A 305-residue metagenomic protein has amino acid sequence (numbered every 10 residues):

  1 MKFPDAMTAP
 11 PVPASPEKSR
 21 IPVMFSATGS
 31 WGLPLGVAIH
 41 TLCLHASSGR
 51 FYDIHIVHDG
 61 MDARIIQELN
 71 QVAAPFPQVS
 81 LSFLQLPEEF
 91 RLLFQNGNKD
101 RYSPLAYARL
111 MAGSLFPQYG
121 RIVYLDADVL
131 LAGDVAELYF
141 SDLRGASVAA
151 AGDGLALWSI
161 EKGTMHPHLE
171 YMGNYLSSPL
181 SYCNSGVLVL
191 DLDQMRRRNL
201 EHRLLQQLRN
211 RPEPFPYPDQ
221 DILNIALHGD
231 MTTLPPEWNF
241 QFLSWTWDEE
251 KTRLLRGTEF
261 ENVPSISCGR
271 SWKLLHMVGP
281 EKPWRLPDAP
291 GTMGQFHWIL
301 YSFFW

Functional and structural regions predicted by a protein language model:
M1-A27, S185, L190-W305: A glycosyltransferase accessory/donor-loop signature
G32-S47: Histidine-anchored nucleotide/phosphate-binding helix
A46-H55, L81: Short loop->beta transition adjacent to catalytic acidic/histidine clusters or analogous donor-positioning motifs
Y52-G60, A150-G152: Short internal beta-strands
N70-L115: Active-site-proximal specificity loops/subdomain of glycosyltransferases
Q85-P87, L105-E161, V189-L190, R196-R197: GT-A fold catalytic core of metal-dependent nucleotide-sugar glycosyltransferases, centered on the diacidic
L92-N98, L105, W158-L176, F260: Surface-exposed acidic, glycine/proline-enriched linker/cap segments that occur as 15-30-residue helix-coil
Y175-V187: A recurrent flexible, glycine/aromatic-enriched loop bordering the glycosyltransferase active site that acts as
